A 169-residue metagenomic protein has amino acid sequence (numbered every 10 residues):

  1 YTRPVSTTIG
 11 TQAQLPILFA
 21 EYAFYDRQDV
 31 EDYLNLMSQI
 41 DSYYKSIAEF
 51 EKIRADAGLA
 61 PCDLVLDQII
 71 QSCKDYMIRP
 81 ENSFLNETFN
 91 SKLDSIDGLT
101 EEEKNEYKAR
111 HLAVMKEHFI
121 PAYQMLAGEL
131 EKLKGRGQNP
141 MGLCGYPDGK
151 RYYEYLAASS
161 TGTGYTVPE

Functional and structural regions predicted by a protein language model:
Y1-E169: N-terminal maturation segment of proteins
